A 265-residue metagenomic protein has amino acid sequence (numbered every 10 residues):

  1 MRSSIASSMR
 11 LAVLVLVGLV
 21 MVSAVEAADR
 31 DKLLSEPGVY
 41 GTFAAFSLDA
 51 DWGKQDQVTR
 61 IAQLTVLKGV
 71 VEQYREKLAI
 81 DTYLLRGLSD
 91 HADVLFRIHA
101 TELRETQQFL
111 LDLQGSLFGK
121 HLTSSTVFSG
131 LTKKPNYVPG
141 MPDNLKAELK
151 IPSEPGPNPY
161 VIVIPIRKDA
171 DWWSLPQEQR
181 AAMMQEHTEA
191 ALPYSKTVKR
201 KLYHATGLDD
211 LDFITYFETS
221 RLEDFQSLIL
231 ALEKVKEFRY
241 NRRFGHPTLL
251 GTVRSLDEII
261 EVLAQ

Functional and structural regions predicted by a protein language model:
M1-V13: Bacterial N-terminal signal peptides that target proteins for export
A12-M21: Bacterial N-terminal signal peptides
A27-R75, L103-T106, S125-P193, T206 (+2 more regions): Short S/T/G/P-rich N-terminal loop/turn motif that feeds into the first structured element of a domain
D29-D31, V71-V94, G119-K134, E189-F213 (+2 more regions): Short, glycine- and small/hydrophobic-rich beta-strand elements in well-ordered beta-sheets
D49-G53, D90-L95: Glycine-/proline-rich flexible loop or hinge segments
D93-A100, P165, I214-E218: Short glycine-rich or small-residue beta-strand-to-loop segments that form or flank ligand, phosphate, metal/Fe-S
R97-T101, Q114, F118: Active-site loop/lid in soluble adenylation, ligation, and acyl-transfer enzymes
F109-Q114, E178: "Short basic amphipathic alpha-helical interaction patches in structured regions
